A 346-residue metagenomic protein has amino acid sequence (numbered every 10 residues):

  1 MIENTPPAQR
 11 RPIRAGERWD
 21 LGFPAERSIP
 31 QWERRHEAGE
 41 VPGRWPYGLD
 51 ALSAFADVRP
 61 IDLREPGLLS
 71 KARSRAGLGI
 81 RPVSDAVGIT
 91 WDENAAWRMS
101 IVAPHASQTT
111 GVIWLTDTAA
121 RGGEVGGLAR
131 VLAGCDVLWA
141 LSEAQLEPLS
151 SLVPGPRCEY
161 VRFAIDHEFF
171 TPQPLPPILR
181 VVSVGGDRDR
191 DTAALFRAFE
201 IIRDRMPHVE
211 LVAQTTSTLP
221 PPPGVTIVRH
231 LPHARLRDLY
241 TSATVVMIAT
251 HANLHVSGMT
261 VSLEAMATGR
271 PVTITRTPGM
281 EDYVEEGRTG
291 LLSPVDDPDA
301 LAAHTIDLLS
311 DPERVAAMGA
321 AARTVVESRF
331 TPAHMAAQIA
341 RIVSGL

Functional and structural regions predicted by a protein language model:
H36-R44, P177-P223, H230-H233: Conserved catalytic-core segment of nucleotide-activated headgroup transferases in glycan assembly
A120-G122, E147-S150, A164-I178: Acidic anion/phosphate-binding donor-loop and adjacent secondary structure in glycosyltransferase catalytic cores
C135-R157: A short, active-site helix/loop in glycosyltransferases that binds the activated sugar's phosphate group
V182, V284-G287, L291-P298, D307-E313: Conserved acidic donor-binding segment of nucleotide-sugar-dependent glycosyltransferases
T216, H251, R270, I274-E281 (+1 more regions): Short glycine-rich donor-binding/catalytic loop of glycosyltransferases that coordinates the nucleotide-sugar
T241-H255, R270-P271: Acidic donor-binding loop of glycosyltransferase active sites
I248-E264, T277-D282: Nucleotide-sugar-dependent
A300, D307, R314-R329, M335-R341: A short, well-ordered alpha-helix in the C-terminal region of glycosyltransferases
